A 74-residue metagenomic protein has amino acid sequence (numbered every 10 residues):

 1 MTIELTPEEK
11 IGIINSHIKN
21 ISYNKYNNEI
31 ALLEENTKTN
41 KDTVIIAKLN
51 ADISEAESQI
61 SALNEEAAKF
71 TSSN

Functional and structural regions predicted by a protein language model:
M1-Y23: Short, charge/polar-rich alpha-helical segments
T2-E4, A31-L32, K48, A62: Acidic/proline-rich low-complexity IDRs
I3, P7, K38-N40, V44 (+1 more regions): N-terminal compositionally biased, intrinsically disordered segments and leader/signal-like regions
E9, N36-T37, I53, A67: Generic low-complexity, intrinsically disordered sequence content enriched in small uncharged/hydrophobic residues
G12-N15, K19, I46-A47, S54 (+1 more regions): Residues marking helix boundaries in flexible regions
I13-I14, I30-L33, N74: A broad "ordered helical/assembly scaffold" signature
K19-A51: Short E/K-rich amphipathic alpha-helical oligomerization segments
S22-E29, D52-N74: Amphipathic alpha-helical coiled-coil segments
